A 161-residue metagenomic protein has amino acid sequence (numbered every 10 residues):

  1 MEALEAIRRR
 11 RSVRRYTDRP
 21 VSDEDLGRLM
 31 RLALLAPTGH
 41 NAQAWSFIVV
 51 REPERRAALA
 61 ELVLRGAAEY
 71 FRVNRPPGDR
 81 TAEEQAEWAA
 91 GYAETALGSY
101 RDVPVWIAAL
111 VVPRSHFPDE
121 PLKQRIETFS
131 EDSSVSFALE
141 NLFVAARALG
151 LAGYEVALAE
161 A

Functional and structural regions predicted by a protein language model:
M1-G27, Q43: Specificity-determining recognition surfaces
E5, R31, E61-L64, V144: Generic alpha-helical structural context detector
R15-Y16, S46, A152-V156: Short catalytic-loop micro-motif centered on adjacent basic/acidic residues
V21-E24, E54, F137: Conserved active-site and cofactor/substrate-binding residues in soluble primary-metabolism enzymes
L29, A33-L34, I107, V112-P113 (+1 more regions): Small-aliphatic-rich amphipathic alpha-helix that forms the alpha element of a beta-alpha
P37-N41: Glycine-rich phosphate/pyrophosphate-binding beta-alpha loops
A42-Q43, Y100-V103, L149: Short gly/pro-enriched beta-turn/loop segments at secondary-structure junctions
V49-V135: Glycine/small-residue-rich phosphate/adenosyl-binding loop
